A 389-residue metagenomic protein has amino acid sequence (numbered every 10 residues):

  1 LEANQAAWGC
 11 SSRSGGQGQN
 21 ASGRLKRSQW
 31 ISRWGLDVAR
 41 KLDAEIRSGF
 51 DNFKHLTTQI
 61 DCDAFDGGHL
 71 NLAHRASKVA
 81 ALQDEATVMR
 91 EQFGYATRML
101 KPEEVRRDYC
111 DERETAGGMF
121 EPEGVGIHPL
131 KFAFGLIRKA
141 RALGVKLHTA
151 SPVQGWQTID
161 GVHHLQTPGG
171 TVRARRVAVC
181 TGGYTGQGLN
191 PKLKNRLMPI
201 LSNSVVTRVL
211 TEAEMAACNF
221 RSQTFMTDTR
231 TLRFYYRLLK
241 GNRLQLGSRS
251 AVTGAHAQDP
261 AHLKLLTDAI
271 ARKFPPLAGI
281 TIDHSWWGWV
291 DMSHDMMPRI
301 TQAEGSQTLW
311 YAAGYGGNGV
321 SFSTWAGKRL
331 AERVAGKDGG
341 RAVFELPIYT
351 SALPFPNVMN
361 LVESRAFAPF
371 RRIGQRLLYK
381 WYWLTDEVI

Functional and structural regions predicted by a protein language model:
L1-R13: Glycine-rich FAD pyrophosphate-binding loop
A3, G16-G18, Q59-D66, V153-G155 (+3 more regions): Active-site substrate-recognition segment that forms the wall of the catalytic cavity or substrate channel
C10, E121-I127, G316-G319: Glycine-rich "substrate-gating" loop/helix at the edge of Rossmann-like oxidoreductase active sites
G23-G35, A116, L244-V252: A short small-residue
W30-K139: Rossmann-like flavin
H55-F65, Y95-A96, A142-K146, F274-T281 (+1 more regions): Surface-exposed helix-capping loop/turn segments at secondary-structure junctions
L100-D111, K146-H163: A conserved short coil-to-beta-strand element within the FAD-binding core of flavoproteins
N242, A251-W381: C-terminal catalytic lobe of FAD-dependent flavoproteins
